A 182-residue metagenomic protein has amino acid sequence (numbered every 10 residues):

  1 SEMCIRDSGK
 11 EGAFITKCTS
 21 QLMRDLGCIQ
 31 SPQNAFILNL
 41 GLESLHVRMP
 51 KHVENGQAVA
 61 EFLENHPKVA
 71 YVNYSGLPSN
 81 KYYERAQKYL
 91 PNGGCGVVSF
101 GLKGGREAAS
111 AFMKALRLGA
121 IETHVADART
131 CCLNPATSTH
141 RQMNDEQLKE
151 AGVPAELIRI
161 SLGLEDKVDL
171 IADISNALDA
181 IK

Functional and structural regions predicted by a protein language model:
M3-I5: Short, small-residue-biased leader/transition segments that mark boundaries at the very start of proteins
G9-T19, G27-A60: A conserved active-site cap/scaffold subdomain adjacent to cofactor or substrate pockets
L26, P50, Q57-R129, M143-K149 (+1 more regions): Conserved small-domain helix->loop->beta segment predominantly found in fold-type I
Q30-N34, L90-G93, E150-A155: Short, flexible turn/loop "capping" segments at secondary-structure junctions
I37-R48, G96-K103, R159-G163: Short, well-ordered beta-strand elements within core beta-sheets of diverse protein domains
E43, S79, K103-G105, T137 (+1 more regions): Short, glycine-/Ser/Thr-/acidic-enriched flexible segments
K114, T130-K182: PLP-dependent enzyme catalytic core of the Aspartate aminotransferase-like
